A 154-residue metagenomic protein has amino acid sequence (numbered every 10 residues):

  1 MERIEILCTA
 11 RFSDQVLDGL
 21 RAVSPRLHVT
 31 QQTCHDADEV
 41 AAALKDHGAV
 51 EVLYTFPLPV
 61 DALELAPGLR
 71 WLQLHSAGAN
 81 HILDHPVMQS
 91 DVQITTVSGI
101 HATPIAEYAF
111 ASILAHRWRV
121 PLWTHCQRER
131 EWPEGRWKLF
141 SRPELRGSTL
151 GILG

Functional and structural regions predicted by a protein language model:
M1-T95: An N-terminal-biased, well-structured beta-alpha scaffold segment characteristic of Rossmann-like dinucleotide-binding
C8, L150-I152: Hydrophobic Val/Ile/Leu positions in short beta-strands of Rossmann-like dinucleotide-binding domains
A79, I100, I152: Gly/Ser/Thr-rich helix-start
I82-L83, E134, L153: Short, charged N-terminal helix-start/capping segments
S90-V92, S98-T149: Phosphate-binding beta-alpha-beta segment of Rossmann-like dinucleotide-binding domains, i.e., the NAD(P)
